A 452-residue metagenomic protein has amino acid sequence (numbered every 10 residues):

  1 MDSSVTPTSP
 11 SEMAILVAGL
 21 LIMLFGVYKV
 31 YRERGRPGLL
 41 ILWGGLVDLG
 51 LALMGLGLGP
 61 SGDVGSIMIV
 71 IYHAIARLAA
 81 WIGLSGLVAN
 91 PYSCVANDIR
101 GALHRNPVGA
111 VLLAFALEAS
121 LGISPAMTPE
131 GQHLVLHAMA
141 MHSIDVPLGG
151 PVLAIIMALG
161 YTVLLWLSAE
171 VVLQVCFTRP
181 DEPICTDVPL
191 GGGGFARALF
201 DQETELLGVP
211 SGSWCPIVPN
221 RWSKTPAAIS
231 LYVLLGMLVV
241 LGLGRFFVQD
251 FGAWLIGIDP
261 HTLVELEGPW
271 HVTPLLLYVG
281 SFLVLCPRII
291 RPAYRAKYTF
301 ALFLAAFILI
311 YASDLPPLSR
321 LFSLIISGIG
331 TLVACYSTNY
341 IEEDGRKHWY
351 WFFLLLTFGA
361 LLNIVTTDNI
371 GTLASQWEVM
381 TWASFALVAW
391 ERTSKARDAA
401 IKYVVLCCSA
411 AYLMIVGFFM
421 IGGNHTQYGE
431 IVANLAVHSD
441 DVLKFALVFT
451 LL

Functional and structural regions predicted by a protein language model:
M1, M13-L16, G26, K297-L362 (+1 more regions): Hydrophobic alpha-helical transmembrane segments in multi-pass integral membrane proteins
M1-M13, A52, G62-S66, L84-V108 (+5 more regions): Juxtamembrane/interfacial segments at transmembrane-helix boundaries in multi-pass membrane proteins
D2-S9, K29-E33, I258-E267, R288-I289 (+3 more regions): Short juxtamembrane and helix-loop transition motifs at transmembrane-helix boundaries in membrane proteins
T6-I22, V70-I75, V264-Y278, P316-G328 (+2 more regions): Structural signature of hydrophobic alpha-helical transmembrane segments
T8-S11, R34-I41, G101-H104, E267-P269 (+2 more regions): Short, amphipathic, aromatic/basic-enriched membrane-interface segments that mark the entry/exit of transmembrane
K29-N97, R291-Y298, W349-A446: Alpha-helical multi-pass transmembrane bundles of energy-transducing inner-membrane proteins
L148-V171: Alpha-helical transmembrane segments of multi-pass integral membrane proteins
T273-P292: N-terminal signal-anchor/start-transfer transmembrane helix
